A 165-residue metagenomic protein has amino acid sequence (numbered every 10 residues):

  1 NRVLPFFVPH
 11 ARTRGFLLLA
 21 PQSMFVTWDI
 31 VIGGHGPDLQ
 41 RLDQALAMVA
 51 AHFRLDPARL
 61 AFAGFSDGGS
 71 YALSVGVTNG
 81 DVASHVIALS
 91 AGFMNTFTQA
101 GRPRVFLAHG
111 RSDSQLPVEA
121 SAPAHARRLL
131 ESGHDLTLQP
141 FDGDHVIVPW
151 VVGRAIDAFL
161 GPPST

Functional and structural regions predicted by a protein language model:
N1-L19: Short amphipathic alpha-helix adjacent to the substrate-entry channel of hydrolases
V3, F7, D38-A45, G68-A72 (+3 more regions): Stable alpha-helical elements in mature extracytoplasmic
T13-L18, D56-L60, D81-H85, G101-V105 (+1 more regions): Loop/turn elements at helix/coil->beta-strand transitions in domains of secreted/extracellular proteins
Q22-V26, G92: Short beta-to-alpha linker loops that shape the active-site pocket of alpha/beta-hydrolase fold enzymes
D29-S66: Gly/Ser-rich "nucleophile elbow"/oxyanion-hole loop immediately N-terminal to the catalytic nucleophile in hydrolases
V31-L39, F65, G76, T98 (+2 more regions): Solvent-exposed, acidic/flexible segments
A50-H52, A58-R102: Primarily recognizes the serine-hydrolase "nucleophile elbow" in alpha/beta-hydrolase and SGNH/GDSL folds
F106-A108, S114-T165: C-terminal catalytic histidine-bearing segment of alpha/beta-hydrolase fold enzymes
